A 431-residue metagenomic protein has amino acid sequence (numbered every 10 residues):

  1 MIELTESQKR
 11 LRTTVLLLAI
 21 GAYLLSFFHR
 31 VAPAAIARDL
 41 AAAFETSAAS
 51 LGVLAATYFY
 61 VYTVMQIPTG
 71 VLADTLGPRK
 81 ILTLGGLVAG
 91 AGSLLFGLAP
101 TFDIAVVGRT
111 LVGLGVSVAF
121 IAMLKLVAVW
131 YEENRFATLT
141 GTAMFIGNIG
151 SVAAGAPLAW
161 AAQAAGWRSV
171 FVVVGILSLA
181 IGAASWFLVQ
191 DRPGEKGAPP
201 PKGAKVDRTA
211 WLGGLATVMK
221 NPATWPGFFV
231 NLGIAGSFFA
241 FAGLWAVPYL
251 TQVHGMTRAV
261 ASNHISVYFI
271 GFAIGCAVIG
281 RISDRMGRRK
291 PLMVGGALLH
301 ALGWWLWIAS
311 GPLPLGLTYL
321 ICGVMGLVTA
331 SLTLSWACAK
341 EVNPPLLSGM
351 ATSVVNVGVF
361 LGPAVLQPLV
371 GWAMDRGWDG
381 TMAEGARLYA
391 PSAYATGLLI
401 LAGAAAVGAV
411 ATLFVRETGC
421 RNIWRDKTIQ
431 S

Functional and structural regions predicted by a protein language model:
I2-Q8, R192-F228, I429-S431: Juxtamembrane intracellular "pre-TM" segments in multi-pass secondary transporters
P33-A34, N221-C276, P363-G371: Extracytoplasmic gate region of multi-pass secondary transporters
E45, G77, L98-I104, G115 (+4 more regions): Helix-breaking motifs and short loop linkers at transmembrane-helix boundaries and internal kinks in secondary membrane
V64-D103, S283: Conserved MFS/SLC helix-loop-helix module at the cytosolic interface between two early adjacent transmembrane helices
L87-P100, L298-P312: C-terminal ends and interior cores of transmembrane alpha-helices in multi-pass membrane transporters/permeases
V88, G92, D103-L111, G316-V324: Paired small-residue
G108-I146: Cytoplasmic helix-loop-helix junction between adjacent transmembrane helices in 12-TM secondary transporters
A143-G194: Helix-loop-helix hairpin linking two adjacent transmembrane segments in secondary transporters
